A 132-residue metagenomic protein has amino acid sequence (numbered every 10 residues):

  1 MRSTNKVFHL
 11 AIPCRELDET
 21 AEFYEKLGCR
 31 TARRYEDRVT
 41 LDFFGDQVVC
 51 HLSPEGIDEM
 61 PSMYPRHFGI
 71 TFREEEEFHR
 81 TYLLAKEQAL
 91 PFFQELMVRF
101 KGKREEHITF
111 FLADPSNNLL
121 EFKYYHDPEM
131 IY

Functional and structural regions predicted by a protein language model:
M1-D18, F68, H126-Y132: N-terminal beta-strand motif that seeds the catalytic metal site of vicinal oxygen chelate
R2-S3, M60-S62: Short, flexible turn/loop "capping" segments at secondary-structure junctions
K6, Y64, E106: Exposed loop/turn and edge beta-strand positions of beta-sandwich/beta-sheet ligand-binding modules
L10, K103-E105, F111, F122-E129: Short beta->alpha transition motifs characteristic of CBS
I12-V49: Core segments of cupin and vicinal oxygen chelate
R15-L17, G69-S116: Vicinal oxygen chelate
R30-D37, M97, Y124-E129: Conserved catalytic-core motifs of GNAT/GCN5-like acyltransferases
